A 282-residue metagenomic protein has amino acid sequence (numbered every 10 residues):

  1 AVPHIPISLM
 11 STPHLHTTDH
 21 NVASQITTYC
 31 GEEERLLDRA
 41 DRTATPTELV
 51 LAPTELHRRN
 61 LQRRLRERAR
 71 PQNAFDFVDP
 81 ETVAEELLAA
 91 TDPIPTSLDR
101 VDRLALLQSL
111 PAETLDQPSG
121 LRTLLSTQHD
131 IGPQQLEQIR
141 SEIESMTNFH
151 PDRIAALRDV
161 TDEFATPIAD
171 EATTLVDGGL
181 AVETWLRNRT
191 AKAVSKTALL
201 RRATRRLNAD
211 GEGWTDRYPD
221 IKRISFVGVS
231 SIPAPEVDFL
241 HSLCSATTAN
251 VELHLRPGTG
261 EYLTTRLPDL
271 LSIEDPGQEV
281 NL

Functional and structural regions predicted by a protein language model:
A1-L9: Short, Lys/Arg-enriched N-terminal segments with co-localized hydrophobic residues within the first ~10-30 amino acids
M10-T28, L186-R202, L282: Glycine-rich phosphate-binding "P-loop"
S11-R64: Glycine-rich P-loop/Walker A and Walker A-like loops and their local beta1-loop-alpha1 context in P-loop NTPases
V50-A52, S225-F226, N250-L255: Structural recognition of the conserved hydrophobic beta-strand(s) that form the central parallel beta-sheet of P-loop
A52, L56-Y218: Basic/charged alpha-beta structural segments of nucleotide/phosphate-handling enzymes
R64, G213, P235-L243: A short acidic, amphipathic alpha-helical/loop segment
P219-I232: Conserved P-loop NTPase "ATPase switch" module shared by AAA+ and STAND
V237-L282: Conserved RecA-like helicase ATPase core segment that couples NTP binding/hydrolysis to strand translocation
